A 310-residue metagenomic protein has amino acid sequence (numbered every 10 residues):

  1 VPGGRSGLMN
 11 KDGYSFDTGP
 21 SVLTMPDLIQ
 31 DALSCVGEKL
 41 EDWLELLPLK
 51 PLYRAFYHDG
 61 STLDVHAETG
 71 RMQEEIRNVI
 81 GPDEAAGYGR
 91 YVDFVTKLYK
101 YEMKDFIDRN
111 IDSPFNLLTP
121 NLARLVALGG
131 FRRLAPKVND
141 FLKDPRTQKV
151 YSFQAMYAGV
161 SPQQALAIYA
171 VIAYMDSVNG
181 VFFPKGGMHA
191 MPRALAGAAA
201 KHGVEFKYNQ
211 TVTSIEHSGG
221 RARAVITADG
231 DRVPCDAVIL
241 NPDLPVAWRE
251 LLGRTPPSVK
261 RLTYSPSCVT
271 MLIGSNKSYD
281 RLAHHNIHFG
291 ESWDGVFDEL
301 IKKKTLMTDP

Functional and structural regions predicted by a protein language model:
V1-K100, P257: N-terminal glycine-rich phosphate/pyrophosphate-binding loop and immediately adjacent elements
P20-P26, A155-V160, C268-T270: Glycine-rich phosphate/pyrophosphate-binding beta-alpha loops
E41-D42, Q148-K149, K201, F206-N209 (+2 more regions): Acidic/polar loop patches that form or flank catalytic/metal-binding clefts of enzymes that bind anionic ligands
H58-A165: Rossmann-like flavin
K137-F141, V150-F153, A194, A198 (+4 more regions): Generic, well-ordered alpha-helical scaffold segments in large soluble proteins
A170-C235: Helical element adjacent to the flavin cofactor pocket in flavoenzyme catalytic cores
T211-P310: Mid-domain catalytic core of redox enzymes that form a hydrophobic substrate pocket/lid adjacent to a catalytic redox
